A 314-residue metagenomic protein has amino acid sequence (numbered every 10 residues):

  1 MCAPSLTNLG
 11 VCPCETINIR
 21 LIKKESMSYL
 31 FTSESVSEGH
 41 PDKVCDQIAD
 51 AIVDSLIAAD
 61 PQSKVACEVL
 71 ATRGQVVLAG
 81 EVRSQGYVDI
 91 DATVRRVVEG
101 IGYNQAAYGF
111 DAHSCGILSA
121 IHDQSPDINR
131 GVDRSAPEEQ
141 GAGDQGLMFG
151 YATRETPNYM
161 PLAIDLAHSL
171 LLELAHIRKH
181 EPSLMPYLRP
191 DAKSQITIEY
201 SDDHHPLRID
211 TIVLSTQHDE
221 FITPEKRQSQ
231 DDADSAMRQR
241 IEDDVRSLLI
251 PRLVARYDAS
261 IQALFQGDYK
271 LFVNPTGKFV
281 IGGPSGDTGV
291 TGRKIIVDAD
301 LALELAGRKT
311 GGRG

Functional and structural regions predicted by a protein language model:
C2, C12-C14: Cysteine-centered motifs
E25-A66: N-terminal, positively charged regions that mediate nucleic acid binding
T32, A92, E99-G282: Glycine-rich, mobile lid/loop segments that gate access to catalytic sites or pores
A66-S84: Short, charge-patterned binding micro-sites
E81-V88, T276-I295: Short glycine/threonine-rich loop-to-helix capping motif typified by GTGT followed within a few residues by an Asp-Pro
I250, V290-G314: Conserved mixed alpha/beta catalytic, RNA-binding, or beta-rich assembly cores of soluble enzyme, regulatory
